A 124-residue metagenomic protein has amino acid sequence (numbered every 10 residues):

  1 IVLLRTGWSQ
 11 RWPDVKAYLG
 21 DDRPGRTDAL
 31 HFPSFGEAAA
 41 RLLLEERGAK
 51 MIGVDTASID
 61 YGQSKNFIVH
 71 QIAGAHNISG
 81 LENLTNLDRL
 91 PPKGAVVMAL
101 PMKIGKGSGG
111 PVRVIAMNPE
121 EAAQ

Functional and structural regions predicted by a protein language model:
I1-Q124: Active-/binding-site microenvironments in catalytic and ligand-binding cores
